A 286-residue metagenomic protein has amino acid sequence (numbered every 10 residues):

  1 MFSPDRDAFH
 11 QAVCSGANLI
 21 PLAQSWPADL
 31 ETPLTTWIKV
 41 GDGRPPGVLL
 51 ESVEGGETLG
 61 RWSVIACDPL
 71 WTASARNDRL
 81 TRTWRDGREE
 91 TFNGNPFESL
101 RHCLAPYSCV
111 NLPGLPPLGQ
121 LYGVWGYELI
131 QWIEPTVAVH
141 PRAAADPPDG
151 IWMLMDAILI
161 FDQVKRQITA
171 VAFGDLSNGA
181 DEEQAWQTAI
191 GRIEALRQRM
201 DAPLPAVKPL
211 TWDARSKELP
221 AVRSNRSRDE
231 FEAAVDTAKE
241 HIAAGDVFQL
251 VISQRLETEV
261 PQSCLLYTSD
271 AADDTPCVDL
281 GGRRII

Functional and structural regions predicted by a protein language model:
M1-S269: Extended alpha-helical targeting/anchoring segments, especially N-terminal organellar/secretory targeting helices
Y267-I286: Single conserved hydrophobic/aromatic residue that forms the stacking wall/gate of nucleotide- or nucleobase-binding
